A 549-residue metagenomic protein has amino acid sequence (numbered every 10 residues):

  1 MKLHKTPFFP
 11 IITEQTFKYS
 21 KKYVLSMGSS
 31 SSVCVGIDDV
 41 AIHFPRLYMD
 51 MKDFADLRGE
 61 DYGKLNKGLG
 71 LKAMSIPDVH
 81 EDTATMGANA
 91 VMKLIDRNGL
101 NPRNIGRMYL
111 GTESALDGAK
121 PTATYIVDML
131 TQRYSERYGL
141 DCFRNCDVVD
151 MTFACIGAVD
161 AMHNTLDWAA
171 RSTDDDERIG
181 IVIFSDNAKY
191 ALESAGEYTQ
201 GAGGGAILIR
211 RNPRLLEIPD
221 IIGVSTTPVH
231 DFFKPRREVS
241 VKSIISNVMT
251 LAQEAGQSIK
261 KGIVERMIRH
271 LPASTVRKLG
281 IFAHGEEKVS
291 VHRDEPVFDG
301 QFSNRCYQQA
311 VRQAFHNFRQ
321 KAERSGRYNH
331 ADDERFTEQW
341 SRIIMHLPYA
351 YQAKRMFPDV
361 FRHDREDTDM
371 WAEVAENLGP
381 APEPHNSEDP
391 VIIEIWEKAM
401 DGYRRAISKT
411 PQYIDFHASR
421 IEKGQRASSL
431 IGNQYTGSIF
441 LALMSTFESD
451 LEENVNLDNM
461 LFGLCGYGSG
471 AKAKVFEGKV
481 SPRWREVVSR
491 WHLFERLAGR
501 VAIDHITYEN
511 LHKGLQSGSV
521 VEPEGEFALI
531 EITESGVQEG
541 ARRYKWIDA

Functional and structural regions predicted by a protein language model:
I11, K18-Y23: Short, positively charged and aromatic/hydrophobic N-terminal segments
Y23-H80, E197-H316, A322-S325, A372-E373 (+2 more regions): Condensing-enzyme catalytic core mediating Claisen C-C bond formation in acyl metabolism
I37, T83-V159, Y328-D359, I393: Conserved beta-ketoacyl condensing-enzyme motif
H43, G111-D117, T152-A158, I183-K189 (+2 more regions): Acidic, glycine-rich active-site loops and adjacent beta-strand->loop/helix elements that engage anionic groups
D61, A84-N98, Y307-N329, A442-T446 (+1 more regions): Short, well-ordered amphipathic alpha-helical segments that serve as non-catalytic structural scaffolds within diverse
Y62-T85, A115-I181, D364-S438: Conserved catalytic cysteine-centered active-site region of acyl-thioester-dependent Claisen-condensing enzymes
D175-I207, N212-P213: Flexible, glycine-rich active-site loops centered on histidine and acidic residues that chelate a metal or position
I392-Y403, A418-R490, F494: C-terminal catalytic subdomain
